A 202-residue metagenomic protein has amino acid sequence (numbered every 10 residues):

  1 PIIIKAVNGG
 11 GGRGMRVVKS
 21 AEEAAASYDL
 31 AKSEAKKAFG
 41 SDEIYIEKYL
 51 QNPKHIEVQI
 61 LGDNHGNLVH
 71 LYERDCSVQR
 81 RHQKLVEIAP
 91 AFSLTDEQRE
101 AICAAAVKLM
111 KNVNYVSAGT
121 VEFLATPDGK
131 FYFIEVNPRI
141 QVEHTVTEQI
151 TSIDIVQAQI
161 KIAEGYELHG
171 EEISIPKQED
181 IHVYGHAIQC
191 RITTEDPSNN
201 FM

Functional and structural regions predicted by a protein language model:
P1, G11, V18-M202: ATP-dependent carboxylate activation and anion-phosphoryl transfer catalytic cores that bind Mg-ATP to form
K5: Non-catalytic, regulatory and substrate/membrane-recognition segments associated with hydrolase enzymes
